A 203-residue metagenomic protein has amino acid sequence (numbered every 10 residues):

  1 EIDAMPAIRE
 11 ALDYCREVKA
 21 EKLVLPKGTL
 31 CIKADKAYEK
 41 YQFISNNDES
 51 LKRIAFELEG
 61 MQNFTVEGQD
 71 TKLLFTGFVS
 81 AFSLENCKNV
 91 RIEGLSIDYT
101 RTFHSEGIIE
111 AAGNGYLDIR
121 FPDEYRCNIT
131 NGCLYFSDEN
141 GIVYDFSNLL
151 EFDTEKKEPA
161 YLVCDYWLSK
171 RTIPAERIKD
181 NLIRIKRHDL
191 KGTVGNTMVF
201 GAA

Functional and structural regions predicted by a protein language model:
E1-I8, T29: Right-handed parallel beta-helix/beta-solenoid
R9-R16, I32-T65, L74-E93, R101-P122 (+1 more regions): Extracellular beta-strand-rich solenoid/capping regions of secreted or surface-exposed proteins that bind or remodel
V18-K22: Loop/turn elements at helix/coil->beta-strand transitions in domains of secreted/extracellular proteins
V24-P26, E67, I92: A structural signal for short, well-ordered beta-strand segments and their strand-loop junctions that often border
L25-K33: Acidic helix-start/capping segments at beta-turn-to-alpha-helix junctions
T29, D70-K72, S96: A structural signal for beta-strand register positions
I108-R171: Non-catalytic, alpha-helical, charged scaffold/linker segments that couple or flank catalytic or architectural cores
S147-A203: Long, low-complexity, polar/charged, intrinsically disordered or flexibly structured peripheral segments
